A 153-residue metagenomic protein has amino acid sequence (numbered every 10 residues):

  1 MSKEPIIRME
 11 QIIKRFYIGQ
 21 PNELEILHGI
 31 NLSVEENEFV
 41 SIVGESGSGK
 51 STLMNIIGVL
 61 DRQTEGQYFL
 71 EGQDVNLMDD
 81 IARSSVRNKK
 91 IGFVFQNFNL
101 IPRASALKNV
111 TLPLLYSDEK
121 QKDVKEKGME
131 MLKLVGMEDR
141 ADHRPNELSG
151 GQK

Functional and structural regions predicted by a protein language model:
E4-K153: ABC family nucleotide-binding domain
